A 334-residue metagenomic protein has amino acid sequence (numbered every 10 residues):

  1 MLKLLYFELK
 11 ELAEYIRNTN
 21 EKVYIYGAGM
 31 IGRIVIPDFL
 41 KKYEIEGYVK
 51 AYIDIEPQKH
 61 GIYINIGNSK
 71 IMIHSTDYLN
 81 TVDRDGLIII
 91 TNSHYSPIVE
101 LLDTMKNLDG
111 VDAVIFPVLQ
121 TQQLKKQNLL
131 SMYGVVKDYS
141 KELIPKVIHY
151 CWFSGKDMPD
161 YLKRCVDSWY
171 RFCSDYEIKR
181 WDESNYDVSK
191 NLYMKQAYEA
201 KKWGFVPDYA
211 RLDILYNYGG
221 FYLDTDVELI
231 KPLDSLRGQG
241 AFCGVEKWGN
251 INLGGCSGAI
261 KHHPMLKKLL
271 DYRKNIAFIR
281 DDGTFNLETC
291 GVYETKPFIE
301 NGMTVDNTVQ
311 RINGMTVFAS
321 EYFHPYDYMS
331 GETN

Functional and structural regions predicted by a protein language model:
L2-T19, R33-I34, K59, T91-L108 (+2 more regions): Glycosyltransferase-associated regions of secretory-pathway enzymes, highlighting luminal stem/catalytic domains
N20-F39: Glycine-rich adenosine-cofactor-binding loop
I25, K50-D54, I88-T91, E177-D182 (+1 more regions): Short, hydrophobic beta-strand segments that form beta-sheet elements in well-ordered domains
F39-Y43, M105-K106, Y218, N301: Active-site catalytic pocket residues across diverse enzymes, especially alpha/beta-hydrolases
K42-Y48, L79-D83, K106-D109: Short, conserved loop/helix-junction motifs that constitute active-site signature segments in enzyme catalytic cores
E44-N65: NAD(P)-binding Rossmann-fold cofactor-contacting core
H74-D85, L192-Y193: Short amphipathic alpha-helix with an adjacent loop that forms part of the alpha/beta core around
D208-G220: Small-residue hinge/turn detector
